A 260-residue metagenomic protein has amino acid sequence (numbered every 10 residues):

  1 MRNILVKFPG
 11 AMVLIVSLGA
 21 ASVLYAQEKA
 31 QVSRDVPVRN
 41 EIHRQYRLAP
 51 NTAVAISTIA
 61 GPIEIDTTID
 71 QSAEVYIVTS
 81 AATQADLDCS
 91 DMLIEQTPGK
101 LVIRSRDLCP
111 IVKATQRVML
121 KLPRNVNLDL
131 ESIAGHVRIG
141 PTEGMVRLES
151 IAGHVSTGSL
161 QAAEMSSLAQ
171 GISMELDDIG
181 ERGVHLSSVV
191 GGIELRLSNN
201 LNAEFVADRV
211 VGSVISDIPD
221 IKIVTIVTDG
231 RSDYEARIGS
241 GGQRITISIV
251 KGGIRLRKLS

Functional and structural regions predicted by a protein language model:
M1-S260: Intrinsically disordered, low-complexity terminal regions
